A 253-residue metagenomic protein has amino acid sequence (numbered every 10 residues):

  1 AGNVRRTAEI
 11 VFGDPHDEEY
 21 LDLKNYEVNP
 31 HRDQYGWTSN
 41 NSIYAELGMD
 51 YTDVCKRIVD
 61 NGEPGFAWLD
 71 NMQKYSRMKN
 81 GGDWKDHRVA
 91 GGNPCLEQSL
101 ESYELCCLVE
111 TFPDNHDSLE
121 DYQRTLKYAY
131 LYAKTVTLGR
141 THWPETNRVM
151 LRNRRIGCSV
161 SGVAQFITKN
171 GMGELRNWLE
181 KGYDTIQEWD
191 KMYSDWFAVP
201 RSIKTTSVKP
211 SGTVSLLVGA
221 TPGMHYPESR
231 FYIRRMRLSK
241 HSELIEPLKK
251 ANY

Functional and structural regions predicted by a protein language model:
A1-D22, D33, R124-R154, V160-S161 (+1 more regions): Conserved catalytic alpha/beta cores of large enzymes that bind or transform nucleotide phosphates and polynucleotides
A1-W84, I156-T185: Conserved, charged catalytic cores of large soluble enzymes
G2-R5, S118-E120, R140-E145, T168-N177 (+3 more regions): Secondary-structure transition/capping motifs at alpha-helix termini and the adjoining loop/turn into the next element
D53-K56, C95-E97, V149-R152, K191-D195 (+2 more regions): Generic recognition of flexible, low-complexity loop/linker segments
I58-N170, M236-L238: Function-dense linear segments that define catalytic or interfacial modules in macromolecule-processing proteins
V109, T213-L216, M224-H225: Intein-associated homing endonuclease modules of the LAGLIDADG/DOD-type, together with closely related HINT-family
T185-T213, G219: Flexible, glycine/threonine-enriched loop-and-boundary segments that flank and lead into catalytic domains of large
T221-N252: Catalytic or ion-translocation cores adjacent to nucleophile or general acid/base/metal-coordination motifs in diverse
